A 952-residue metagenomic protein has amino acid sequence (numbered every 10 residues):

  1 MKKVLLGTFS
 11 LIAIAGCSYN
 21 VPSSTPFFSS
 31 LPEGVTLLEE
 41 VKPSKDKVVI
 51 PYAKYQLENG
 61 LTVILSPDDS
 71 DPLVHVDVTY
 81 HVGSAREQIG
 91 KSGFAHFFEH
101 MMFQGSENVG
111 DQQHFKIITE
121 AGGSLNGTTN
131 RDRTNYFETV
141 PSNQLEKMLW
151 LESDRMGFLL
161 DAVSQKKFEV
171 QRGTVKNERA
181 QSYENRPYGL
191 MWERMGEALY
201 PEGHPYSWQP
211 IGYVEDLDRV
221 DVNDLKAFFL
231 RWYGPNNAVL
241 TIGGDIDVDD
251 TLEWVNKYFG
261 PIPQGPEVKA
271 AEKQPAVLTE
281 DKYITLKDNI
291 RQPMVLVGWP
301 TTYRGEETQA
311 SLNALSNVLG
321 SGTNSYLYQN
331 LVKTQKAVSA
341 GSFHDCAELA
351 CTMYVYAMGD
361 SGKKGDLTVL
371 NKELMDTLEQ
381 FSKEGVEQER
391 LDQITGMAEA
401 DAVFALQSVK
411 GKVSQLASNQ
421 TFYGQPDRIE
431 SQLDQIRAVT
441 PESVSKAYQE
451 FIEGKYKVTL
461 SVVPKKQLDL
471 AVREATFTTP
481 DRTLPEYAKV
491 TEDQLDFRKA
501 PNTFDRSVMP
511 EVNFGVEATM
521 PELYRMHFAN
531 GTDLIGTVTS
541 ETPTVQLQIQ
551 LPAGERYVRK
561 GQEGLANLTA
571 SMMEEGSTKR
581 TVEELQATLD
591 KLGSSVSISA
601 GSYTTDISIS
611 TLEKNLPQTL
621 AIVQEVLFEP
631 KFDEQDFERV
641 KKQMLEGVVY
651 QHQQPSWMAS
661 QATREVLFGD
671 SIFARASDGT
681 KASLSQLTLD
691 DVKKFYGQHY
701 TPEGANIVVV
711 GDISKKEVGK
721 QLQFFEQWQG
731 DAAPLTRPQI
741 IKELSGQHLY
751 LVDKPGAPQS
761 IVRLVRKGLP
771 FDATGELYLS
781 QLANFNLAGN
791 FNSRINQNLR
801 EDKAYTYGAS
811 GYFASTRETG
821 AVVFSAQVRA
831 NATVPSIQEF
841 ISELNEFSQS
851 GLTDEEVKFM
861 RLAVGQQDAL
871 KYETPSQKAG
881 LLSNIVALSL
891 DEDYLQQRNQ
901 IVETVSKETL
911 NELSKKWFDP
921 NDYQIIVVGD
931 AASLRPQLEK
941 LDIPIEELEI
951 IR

Functional and structural regions predicted by a protein language model:
M1-S18: Gram-negative bacterial Sec-dependent N-terminal signal peptides
S18-V63, D247-K287, E430-Q550, K693 (+5 more regions): Proteolytic maturation boundary segments
S66, D71-E87, G93-F97, Q112-F158 (+16 more regions): M16 family metallopeptidases and their MPP-like homologs
M101-N108, G576-T578: Catalytic Zn2+-binding segment of zinc metalloproteases
V175-S182, Q274-D288, I394-A405, T611-L612 (+3 more regions): Short, conserved secondary-structure transition motifs
